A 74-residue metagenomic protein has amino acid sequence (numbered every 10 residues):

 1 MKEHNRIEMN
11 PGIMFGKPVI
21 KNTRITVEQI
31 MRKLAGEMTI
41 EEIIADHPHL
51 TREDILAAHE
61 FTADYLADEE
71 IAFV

Functional and structural regions predicted by a protein language model:
M1-K2, V74: Intrinsically disordered, low-complexity and often Lys/Arg-enriched segments
K2-E41: A short, structured beta-strand/loop element
T26-Q29, K33-V74: Long, charge-rich, low-complexity alpha-helical segments
